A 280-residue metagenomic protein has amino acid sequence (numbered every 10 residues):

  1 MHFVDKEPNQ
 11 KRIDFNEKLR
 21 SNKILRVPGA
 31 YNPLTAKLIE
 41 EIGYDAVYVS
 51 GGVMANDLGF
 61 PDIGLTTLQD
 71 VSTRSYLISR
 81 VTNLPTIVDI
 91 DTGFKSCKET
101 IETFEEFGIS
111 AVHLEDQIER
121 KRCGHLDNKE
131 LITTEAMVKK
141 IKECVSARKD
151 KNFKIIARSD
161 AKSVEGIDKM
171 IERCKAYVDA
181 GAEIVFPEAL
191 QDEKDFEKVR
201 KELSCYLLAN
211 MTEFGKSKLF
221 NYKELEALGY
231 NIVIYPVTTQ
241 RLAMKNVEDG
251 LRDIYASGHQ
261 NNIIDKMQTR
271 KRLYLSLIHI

Functional and structural regions predicted by a protein language model:
H2, N9-K18, L25-C205, A209 (+1 more regions): Alpha/beta enzyme core
D57, G215-L219, R241-K245: Short active-site-adjacent structural elements
I90, P236-Q240: Short acidic/histidine-rich active-site segments
G124-H125, M244-G258: C-terminal helical cap(s) of enzyme catalytic domains, especially alpha/beta-barrels
K218, I232-Y235: Phosphate-backbone recognition surface of nucleic-acid-processing proteins
N231, T239, D249-G250: A hydrophobic, small-residue-rich beta->alpha segment in the mid-to-C-terminal subdomain of diverse proteins
S257-M267: Flexible, glycine/charged-enriched surface loops at secondary-structure junctions
I278-I280: Conserved small/polar residues in nucleotide/adenosyl-binding loops
